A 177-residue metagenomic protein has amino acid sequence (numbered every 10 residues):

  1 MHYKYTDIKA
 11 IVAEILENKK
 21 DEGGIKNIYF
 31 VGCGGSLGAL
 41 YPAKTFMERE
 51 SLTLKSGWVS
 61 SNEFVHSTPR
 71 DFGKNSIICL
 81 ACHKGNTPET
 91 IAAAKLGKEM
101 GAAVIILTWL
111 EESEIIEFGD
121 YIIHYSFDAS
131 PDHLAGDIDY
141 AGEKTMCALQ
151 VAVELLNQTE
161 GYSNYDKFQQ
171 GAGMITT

Functional and structural regions predicted by a protein language model:
M1-N18, E154-Q170: Cofactor-/ligand-binding subdomain signature composed of acidic, glycine-rich, tryptophan-containing flexible loops
I11-K26, F72: Glycine-rich phosphate/diphosphate-binding loops that line cofactor/substrate pockets in enzymes
G24-F168, G173: Glycine-rich phosphate-binding loops that contact phosphosugars or nucleotide phosphates
T177: Conserved Rossmann-fold dehydrogenase catalytic segment
